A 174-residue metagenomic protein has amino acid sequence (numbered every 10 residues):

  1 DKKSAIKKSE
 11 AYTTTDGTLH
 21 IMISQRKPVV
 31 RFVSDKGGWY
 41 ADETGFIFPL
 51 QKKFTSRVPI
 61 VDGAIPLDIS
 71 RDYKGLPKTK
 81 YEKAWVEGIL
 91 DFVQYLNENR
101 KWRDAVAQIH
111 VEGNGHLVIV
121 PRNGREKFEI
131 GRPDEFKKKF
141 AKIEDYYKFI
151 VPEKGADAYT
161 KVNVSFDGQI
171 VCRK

Functional and structural regions predicted by a protein language model:
D1-A5: Amphipathic, non-transmembrane alpha-helical segments in extracytoplasmic/periplasmic proteins
K8-K174: Charged, solvent-exposed interaction patches on well-folded alpha/beta domains that mediate macromolecular contacts
